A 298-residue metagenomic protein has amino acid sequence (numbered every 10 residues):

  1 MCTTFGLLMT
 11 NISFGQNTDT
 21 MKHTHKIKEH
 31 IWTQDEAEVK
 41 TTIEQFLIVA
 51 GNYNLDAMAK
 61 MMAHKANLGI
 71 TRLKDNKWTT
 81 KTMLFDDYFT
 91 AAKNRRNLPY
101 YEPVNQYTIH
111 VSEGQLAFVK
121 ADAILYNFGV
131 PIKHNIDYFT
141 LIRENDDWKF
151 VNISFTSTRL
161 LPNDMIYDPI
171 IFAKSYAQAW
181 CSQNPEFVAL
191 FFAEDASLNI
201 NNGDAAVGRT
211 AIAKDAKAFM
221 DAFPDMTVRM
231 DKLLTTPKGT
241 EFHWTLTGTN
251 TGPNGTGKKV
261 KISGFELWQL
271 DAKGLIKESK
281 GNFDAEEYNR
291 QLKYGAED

Functional and structural regions predicted by a protein language model:
M1-N11: Bacterial N-terminal signal peptides
Q16-D56, K60, R159-E194, G295-D298: Short, low-complexity N-terminal intrinsically disordered segments enriched in polar/charged residues
T18-M21, F118, H134-L161, S263-Q291: Short beta-strand edge/turn micro-motifs at domain boundaries
E38, T80-V130, K217-N254: Surface-exposed, charged secondary-structure patches
I43, L47-N54, M62-A66, I70 (+7 more regions): Sec/Tat-exported extracytoplasmic proteins
F46, M58, A66, V119 (+11 more regions): Hydrophobic pocket/interface hotspot
M62, R72, A121-A123, S154-F155 (+3 more regions): A mature extracytoplasmic/lumenal domain signature
L68-T80, F191, A196-V207, F219-A222: A short gly/proline-enriched turn/hairpin at secondary-structure junctions
